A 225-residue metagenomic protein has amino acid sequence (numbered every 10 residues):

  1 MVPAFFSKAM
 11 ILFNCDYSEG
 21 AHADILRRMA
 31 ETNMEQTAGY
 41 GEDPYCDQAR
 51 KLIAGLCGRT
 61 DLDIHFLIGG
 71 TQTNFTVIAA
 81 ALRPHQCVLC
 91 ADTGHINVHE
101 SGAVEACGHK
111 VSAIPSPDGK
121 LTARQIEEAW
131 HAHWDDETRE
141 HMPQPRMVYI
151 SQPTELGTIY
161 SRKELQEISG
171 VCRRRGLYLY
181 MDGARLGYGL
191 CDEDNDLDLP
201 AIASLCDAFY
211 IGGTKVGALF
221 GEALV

Functional and structural regions predicted by a protein language model:
M1-F5: N-terminal leader/targeting segments
F6-V225: Conserved PLP-enzyme active-site core in the AAT-like
